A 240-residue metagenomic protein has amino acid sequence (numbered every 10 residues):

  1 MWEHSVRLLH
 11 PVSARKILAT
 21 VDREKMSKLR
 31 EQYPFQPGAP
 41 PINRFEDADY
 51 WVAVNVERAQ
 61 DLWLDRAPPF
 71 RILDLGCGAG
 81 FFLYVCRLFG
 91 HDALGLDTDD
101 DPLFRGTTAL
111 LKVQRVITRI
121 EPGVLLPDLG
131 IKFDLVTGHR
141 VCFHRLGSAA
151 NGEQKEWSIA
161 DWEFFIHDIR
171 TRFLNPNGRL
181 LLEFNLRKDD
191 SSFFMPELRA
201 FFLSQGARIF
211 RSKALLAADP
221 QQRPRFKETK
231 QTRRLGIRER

Functional and structural regions predicted by a protein language model:
A48-P69: Conserved alpha-helix/loop element of class I SAM-dependent methyltransferases that forms part of the SAM/SAH-binding
P69-G78: Conserved class I S-adenosyl-L-methionine
A79-F89: Conserved SAM-binding loop of SAM-dependent methyltransferases across substrates and taxa, primarily the Class I
K112-G123: Conserved SAM-binding strand-loop segment of SAM-dependent methyltransferases
L126-L135: A short acidic, Gly/Pro-enriched loop at the edge of an enzyme's catalytic core that lines a small-molecule cofactor
D134-I159: A short SAM/SAH-binding and catalytic strip from SAM-dependent methyltransferases
E153-P176: A short glycine-rich, Lys/Arg-flanked "PGG" loop and its adjoining helix->strand segment in the class I
P176-N185: Conserved beta-strand signature within the Rossmann-like core of class I S-adenosyl-L-methionine
